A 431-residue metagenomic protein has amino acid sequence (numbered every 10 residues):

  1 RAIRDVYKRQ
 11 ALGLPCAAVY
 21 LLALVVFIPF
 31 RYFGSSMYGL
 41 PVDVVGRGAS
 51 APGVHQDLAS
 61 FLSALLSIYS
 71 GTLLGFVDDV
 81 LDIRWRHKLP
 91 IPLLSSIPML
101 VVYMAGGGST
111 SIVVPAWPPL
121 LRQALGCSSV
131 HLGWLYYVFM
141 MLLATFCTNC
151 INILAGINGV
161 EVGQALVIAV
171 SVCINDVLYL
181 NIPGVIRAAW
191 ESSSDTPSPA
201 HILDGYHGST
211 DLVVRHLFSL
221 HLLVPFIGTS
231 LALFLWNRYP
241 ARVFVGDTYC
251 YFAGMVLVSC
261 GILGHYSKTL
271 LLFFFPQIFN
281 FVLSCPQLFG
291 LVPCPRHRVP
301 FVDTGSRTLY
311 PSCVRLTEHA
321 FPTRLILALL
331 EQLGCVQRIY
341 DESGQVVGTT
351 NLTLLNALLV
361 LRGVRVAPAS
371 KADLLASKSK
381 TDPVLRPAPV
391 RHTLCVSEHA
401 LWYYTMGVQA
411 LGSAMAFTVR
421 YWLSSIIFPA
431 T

Functional and structural regions predicted by a protein language model:
R1-L288, A416: "…together with the soluble PPM/PP2C metallo-phosphatase catalytic core" -> "…together with the soluble PPM/PP2C
I262-T431: C-terminal membrane-associated helical module and adjoining short loops/tails
